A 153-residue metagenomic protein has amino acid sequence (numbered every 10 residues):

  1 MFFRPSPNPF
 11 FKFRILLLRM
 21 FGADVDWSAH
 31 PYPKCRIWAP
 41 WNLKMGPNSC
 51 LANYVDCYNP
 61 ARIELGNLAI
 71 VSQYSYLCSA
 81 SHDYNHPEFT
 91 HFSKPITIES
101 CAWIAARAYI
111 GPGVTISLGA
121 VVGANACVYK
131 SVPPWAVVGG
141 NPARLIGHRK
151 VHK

Functional and structural regions predicted by a protein language model:
M1-S28: A transmembrane-helix-recognition feature enriched in membrane-embedded lipid enzymes and envelope glyco-/phospholipid
P7-I15, P33-G46, C50-I116, N141-P142 (+1 more regions): Flexible, glycine/small-residue-enriched loop-and-beta-strand segment within the central core of proteins
V114, A126, V132, A136 (+1 more regions): Short beta-to-alpha loop/turn elements within the nucleotide-binding domains of ABC transporters
G119-V121, V137: Alpha-helix N-cap/helix-start motif at helix boundaries, enriched for small hydrophobics
V121-G123, C127: A generic "structured core" feature
